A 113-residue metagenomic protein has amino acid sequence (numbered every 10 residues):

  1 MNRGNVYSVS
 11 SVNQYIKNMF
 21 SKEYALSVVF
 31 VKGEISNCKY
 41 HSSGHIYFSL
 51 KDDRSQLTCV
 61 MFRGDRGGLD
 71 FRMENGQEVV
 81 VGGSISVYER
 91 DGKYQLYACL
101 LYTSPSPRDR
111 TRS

Functional and structural regions predicted by a protein language model:
M1-S104: Acidic, two-metal ion nucleic-acid-processing modules in DNA metabolism proteins
Y102-S113: Single conserved hydrophobic/aromatic residue that forms the stacking wall/gate of nucleotide- or nucleobase-binding
